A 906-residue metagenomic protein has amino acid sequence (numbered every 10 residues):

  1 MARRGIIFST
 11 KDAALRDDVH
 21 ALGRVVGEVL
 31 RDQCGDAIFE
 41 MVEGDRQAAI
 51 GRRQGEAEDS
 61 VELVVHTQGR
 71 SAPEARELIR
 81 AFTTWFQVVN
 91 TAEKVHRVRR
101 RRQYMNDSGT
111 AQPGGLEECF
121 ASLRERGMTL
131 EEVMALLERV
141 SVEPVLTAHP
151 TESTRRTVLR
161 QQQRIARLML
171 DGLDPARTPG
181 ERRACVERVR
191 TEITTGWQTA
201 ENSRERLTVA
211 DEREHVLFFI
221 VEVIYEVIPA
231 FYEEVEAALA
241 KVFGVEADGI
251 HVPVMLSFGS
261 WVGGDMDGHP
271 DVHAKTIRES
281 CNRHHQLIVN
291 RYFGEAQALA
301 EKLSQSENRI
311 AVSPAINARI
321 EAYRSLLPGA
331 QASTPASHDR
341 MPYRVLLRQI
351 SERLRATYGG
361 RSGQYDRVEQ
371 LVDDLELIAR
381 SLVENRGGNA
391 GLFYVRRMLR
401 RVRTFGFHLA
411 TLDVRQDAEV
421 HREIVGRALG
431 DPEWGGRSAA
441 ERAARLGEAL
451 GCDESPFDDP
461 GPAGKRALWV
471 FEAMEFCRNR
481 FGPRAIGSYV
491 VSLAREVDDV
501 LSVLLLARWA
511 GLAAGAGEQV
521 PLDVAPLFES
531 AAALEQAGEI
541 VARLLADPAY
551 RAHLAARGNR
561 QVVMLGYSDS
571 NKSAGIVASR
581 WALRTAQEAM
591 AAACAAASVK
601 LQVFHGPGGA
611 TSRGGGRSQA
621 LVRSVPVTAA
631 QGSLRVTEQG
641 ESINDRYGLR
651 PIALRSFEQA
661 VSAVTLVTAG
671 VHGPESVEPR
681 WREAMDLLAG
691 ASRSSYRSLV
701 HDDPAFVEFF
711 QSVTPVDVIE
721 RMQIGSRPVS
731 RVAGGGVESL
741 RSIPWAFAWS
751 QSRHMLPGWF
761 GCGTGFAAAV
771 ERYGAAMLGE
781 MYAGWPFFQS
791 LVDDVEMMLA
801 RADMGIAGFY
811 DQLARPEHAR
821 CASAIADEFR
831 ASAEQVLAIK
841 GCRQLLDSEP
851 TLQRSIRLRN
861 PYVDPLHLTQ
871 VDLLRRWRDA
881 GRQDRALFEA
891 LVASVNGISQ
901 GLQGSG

Functional and structural regions predicted by a protein language model:
M1-L446, A463, L522, G615 (+8 more regions): Often metal-dependent polyanion-binding catalytic scaffolds in large enzymes
G44, A57, P73, A92 (+14 more regions): Carbohydrate-active enzymes and regulators
L239-F258, W469-V470, V500-R508, E539-R551 (+1 more regions): Conserved alpha/beta core surface patches that mediate binding of polyanionic ligands
G263-M266, A274, F471, L583-A586 (+6 more regions): Expand to "…catalyze enediolate/carbanion chemistry for C-C bond making/breaking, isomerization, decarboxylation
V272-S304, A510-S694: Catalytic or ion-translocation cores adjacent to nucleophile or general acid/base/metal-coordination motifs in diverse
Y343, E352, A356, A410-D413 (+5 more regions): Active-site cores of enzymes that catalyze phosphoryl transfer or operate on phosphate-rich substrates
V563, A595-A596, V636-R772, G906: Ligand-binding clefts of soluble mixed alpha/beta catalytic domains
F710-G906: C-terminal accessory/interaction regions of large nucleic acid-associated machines
